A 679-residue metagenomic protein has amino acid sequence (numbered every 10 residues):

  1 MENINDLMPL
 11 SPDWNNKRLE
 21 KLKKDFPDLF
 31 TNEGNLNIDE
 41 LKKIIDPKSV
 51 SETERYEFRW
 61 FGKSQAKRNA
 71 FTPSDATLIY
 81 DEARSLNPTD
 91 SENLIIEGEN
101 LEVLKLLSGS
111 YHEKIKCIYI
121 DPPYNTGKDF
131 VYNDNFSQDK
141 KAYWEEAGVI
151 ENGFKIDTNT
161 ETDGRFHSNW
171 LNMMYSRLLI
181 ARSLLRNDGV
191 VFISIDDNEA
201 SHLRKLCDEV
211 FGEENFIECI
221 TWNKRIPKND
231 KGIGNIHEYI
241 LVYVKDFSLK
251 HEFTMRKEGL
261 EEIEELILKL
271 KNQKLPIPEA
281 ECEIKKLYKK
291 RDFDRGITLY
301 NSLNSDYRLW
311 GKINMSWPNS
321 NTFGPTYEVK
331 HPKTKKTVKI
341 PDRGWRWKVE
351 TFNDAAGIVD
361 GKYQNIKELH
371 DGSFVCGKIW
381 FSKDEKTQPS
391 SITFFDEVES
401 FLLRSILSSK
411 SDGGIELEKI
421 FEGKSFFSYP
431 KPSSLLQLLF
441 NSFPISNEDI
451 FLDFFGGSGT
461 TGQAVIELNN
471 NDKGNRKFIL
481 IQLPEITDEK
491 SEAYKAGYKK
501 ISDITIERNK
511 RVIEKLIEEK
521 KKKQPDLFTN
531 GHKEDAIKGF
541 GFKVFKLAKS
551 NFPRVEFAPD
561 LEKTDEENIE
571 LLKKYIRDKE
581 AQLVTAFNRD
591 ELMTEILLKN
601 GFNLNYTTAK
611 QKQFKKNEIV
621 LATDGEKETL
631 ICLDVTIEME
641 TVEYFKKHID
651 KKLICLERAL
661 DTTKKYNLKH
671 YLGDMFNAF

Functional and structural regions predicted by a protein language model:
M1-S74, A83-N87, E92-N93, L101 (+13 more regions): Accessory, often C-terminal, charged low-complexity segments
G98: Cofactor-binding loops of NAD(P)H-dependent oxidoreductases, dominated by short-chain dehydrogenase/reductases
I120-P122, F454: Conserved beta-strand/loop positions that form the S-adenosyl-L-methionine
N133-R165: Aromatic- and acidic-residue-enriched carbohydrate-binding clefts of CAZyme catalytic domains
K419-F427: Class I SAM-dependent methyltransferase Rossmann-like catalytic core, especially the SAM/SAH-binding loop
S442, S458-G459: A short, glycine-centered helix-capping/turn motif at helix boundaries that positions DNA-contacting or catalytic
E448-G457: Conserved class I S-adenosyl-L-methionine
T460-D472: Conserved SAM-binding loop of SAM-dependent methyltransferases across substrates and taxa, primarily the Class I
